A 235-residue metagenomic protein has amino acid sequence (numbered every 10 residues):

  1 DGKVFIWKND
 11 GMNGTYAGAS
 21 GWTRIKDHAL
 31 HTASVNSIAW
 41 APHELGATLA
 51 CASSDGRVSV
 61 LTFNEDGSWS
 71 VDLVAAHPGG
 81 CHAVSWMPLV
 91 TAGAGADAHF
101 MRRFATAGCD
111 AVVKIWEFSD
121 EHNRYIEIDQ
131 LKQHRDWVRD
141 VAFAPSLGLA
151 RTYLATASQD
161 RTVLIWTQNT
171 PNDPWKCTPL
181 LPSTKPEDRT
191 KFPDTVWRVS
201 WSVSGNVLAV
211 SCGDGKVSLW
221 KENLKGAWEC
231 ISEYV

Functional and structural regions predicted by a protein language model:
D1, N9, C51-D55, F63 (+3 more regions): Conserved strand-to-loop turn within each blade of WD40 beta-propeller repeats
V4-K8, V58-F63, V84, V113-F118 (+3 more regions): WD40-repeat beta-propellers
D10-H43: Asp-box/WD-like beta-propeller blade repeats and closely related beta-sheet repeat scaffolds
M12-R24, D66-V71, E121-E127, P171-T184 (+1 more regions): Beta-strand initiation motifs
G21, H28-V35, V74-C81, M87-P88 (+3 more regions): WD40/WD-repeat beta-propeller blade N-cap
A39-G46, S85-M101, A142-R151, V199-G205: Loop/turn segments within WD40 beta-propeller blades
D140-P171: Loop/turn-rich, solvent-exposed surfaces of beta-rich toroidal or solenoidal domains
L181-V235: C-terminal interaction modules of eukaryotic adaptor/scaffold proteins
